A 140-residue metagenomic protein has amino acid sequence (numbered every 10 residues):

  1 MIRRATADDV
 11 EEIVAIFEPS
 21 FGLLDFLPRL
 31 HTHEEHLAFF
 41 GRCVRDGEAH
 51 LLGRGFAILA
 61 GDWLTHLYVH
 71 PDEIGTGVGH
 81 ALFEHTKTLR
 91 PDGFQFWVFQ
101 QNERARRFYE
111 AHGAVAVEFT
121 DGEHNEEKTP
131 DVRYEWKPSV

Functional and structural regions predicted by a protein language model:
M1-D8, V132, S139-V140: Conserved N-terminal entry element of GNAT/NAT acetyltransferase domains
V10, V14-G41: Conserved GNAT-fold acetyl-CoA-binding loop/helix
A38-L51, W63: A short helix-loop-beta-strand connector motif used in the catalytic cores of GNAT acetyltransferases and, in some
L51-Y68: Conserved beta-strand in the GNAT
W63-I74, V98-F99: A short, internal acetyl-CoA/4′-phosphopantetheine-binding micro-motif in the GNAT/acyltransferase core
D72-E73, G77-H85: Conserved acetyl-CoA pyrophosphate-binding loop and the N-cap/start of the following alpha-helix in GNAT-like
L89-Q101: Conserved GNAT acetyl-CoA-binding A-motif
Y109, A114: Conserved active-site tyrosine of GNAT-family acetyltransferases
